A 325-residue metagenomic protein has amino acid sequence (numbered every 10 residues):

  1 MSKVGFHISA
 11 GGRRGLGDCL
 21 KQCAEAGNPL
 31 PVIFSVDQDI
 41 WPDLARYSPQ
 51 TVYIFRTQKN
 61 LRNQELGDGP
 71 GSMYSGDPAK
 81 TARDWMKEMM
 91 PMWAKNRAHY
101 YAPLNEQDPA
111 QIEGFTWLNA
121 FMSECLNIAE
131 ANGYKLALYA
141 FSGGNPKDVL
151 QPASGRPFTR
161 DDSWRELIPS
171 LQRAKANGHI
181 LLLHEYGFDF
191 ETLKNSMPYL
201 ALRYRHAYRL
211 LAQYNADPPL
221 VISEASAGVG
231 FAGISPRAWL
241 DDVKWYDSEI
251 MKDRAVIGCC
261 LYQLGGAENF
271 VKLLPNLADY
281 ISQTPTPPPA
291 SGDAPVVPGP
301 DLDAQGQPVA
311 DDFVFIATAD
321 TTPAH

Functional and structural regions predicted by a protein language model:
M1-Q38, L261, A317: Boundary/entry segment of secreted carbohydrate-active catalytic domains
G5, L20-A24, P49-I54, A232-A324: Aromatic-rich peripheral "rim/lid" segments of glycoside hydrolase catalytic domains that contact and position glycan
G11-E25, P78-W93, T159-L167, V243-D247: Short, acidic/polar
L16-L20, L44-A45, N145-A174, L200-L210: Distinct, well-ordered alpha-helical segments
C19-G27, I40-F55, M89-R97, E130 (+3 more regions): Acidic (Asp/Glu)-rich catalytic clusters
I40-D162, D189, S235: Substrate-binding cleft of extracellular glycoside hydrolase catalytic domains
T51, F55-E65, N105, A140 (+3 more regions): Aromatic- and acid-rich polysaccharide-binding/catalytic face of secreted or lumenal carbohydrate-active enzymes
E130-R160, Y214-G230, A255-G266: Aromatic-lined carbohydrate-recognition surfaces of secreted/lumenal glycan-active proteins
